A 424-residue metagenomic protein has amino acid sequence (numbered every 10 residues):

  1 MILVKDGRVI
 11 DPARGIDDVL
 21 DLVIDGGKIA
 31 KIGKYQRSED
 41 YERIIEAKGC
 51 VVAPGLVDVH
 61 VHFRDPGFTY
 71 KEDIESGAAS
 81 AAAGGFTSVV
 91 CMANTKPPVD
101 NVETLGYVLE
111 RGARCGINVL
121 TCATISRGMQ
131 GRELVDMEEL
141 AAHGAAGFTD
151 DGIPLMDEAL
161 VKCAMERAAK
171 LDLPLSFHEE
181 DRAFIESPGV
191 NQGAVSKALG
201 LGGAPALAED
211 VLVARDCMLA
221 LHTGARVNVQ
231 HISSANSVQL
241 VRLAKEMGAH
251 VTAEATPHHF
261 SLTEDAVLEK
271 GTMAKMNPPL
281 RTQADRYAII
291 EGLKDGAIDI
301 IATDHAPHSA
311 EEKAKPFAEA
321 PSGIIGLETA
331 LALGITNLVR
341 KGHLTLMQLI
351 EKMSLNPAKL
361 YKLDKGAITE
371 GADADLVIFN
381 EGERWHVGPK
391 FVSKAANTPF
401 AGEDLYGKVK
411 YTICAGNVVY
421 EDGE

Functional and structural regions predicted by a protein language model:
M1-G55: Histidine-rich, glycine-flanked metal-binding segment
G7, L22, G27, G49 (+15 more regions): Divalent metal-coordination and catalytic microenvironments
C50-G112: Metal-associated gating/positioning segment near the N- to mid-region
Y70-A78, M129-E139: Short, acidic/polar
E110-I125: A glycine-rich helix N-cap at a beta->alpha junction
R132-I301: Histidine/acidic residue-rich metal-binding segments in metalloenzymes
A198-R226, M273, K294-D295, D299-I301 (+1 more regions): His/Asp/Glu-enriched, well-ordered alpha-helical/loop segment that forms or immediately abuts the divalent-metal
P316-E319, D373-E424: C-terminal cap of metal-dependent C-N hydrolases
